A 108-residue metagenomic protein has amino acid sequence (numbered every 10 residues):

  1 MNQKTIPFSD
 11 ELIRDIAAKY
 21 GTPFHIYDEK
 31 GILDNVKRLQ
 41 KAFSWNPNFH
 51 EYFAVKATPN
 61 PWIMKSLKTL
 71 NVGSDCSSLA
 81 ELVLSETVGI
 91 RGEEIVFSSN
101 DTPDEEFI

Functional and structural regions predicted by a protein language model:
M1-I108: A charged N-terminal "starter" segment
